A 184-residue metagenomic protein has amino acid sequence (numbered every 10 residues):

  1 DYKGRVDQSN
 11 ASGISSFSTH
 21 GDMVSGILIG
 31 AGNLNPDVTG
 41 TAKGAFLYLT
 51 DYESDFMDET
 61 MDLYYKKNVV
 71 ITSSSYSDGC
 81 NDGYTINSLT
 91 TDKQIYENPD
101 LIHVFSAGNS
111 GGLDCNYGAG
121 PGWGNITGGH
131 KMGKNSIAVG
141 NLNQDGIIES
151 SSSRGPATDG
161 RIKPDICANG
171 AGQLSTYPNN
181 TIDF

Functional and structural regions predicted by a protein language model:
D1-F56, K67-V70, N81-Y84, E97-I102 (+4 more regions): Subtilisin-like serine protease catalytic core
S15-F17, C80-D82, S88, N109-N135 (+2 more regions): Active-site-adjacent substrate-recognition loops and nearby beta-strands within hydrolase catalytic domains
G32-P36, Y76, Y177: Structural motif corresponding to the C-terminal cap of alpha-helices
N33, S54-D62, G120-N125, S151: Alpha-helical scaffolding within the catalytic cores of extracellular/periplasmic polymer-degrading hydrolases
D62-I71, N179: Extracellular low-complexity, Gly/Ser/Thr-rich intrinsically disordered linkers and protease-sensitive activation/hinge
T72-S75, H103-G108, V139: Active-site neighborhood of phospho(di)ester-bond hydrolases with catalytic His/Asp-centered motifs
Q94: Ligand-binding grooves and catalytic loops that recognize ribose/phosphate and carbohydrate rings, and esterified lipid
